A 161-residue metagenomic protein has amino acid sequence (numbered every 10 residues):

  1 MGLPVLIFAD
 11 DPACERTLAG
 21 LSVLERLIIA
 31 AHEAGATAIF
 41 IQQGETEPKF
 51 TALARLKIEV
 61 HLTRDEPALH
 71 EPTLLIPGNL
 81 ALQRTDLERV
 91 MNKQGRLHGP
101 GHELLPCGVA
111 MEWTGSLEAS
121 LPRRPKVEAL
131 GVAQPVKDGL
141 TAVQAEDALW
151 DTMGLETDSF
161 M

Functional and structural regions predicted by a protein language model:
M1-P48: N-terminal glycine-rich phosphate-binding loop and ensuing alpha1 helix
V5-I7, I39-I41, V60, L74-L75 (+1 more regions): Hydrophobic beta-strand residues in large extracellular and virion-surface proteins
R16-G20, F50-T51, L87-M91, G95: Surface-exposed flexible segments
H32-A38, A52-L62, K93-G101: Structural alpha-beta junctions
G35, E66-H70, L80-D158: Conserved core of the sugar-phosphate nucleotidyltransferase
E45-R84, R89: Short phosphate-binding loop-to-helix
